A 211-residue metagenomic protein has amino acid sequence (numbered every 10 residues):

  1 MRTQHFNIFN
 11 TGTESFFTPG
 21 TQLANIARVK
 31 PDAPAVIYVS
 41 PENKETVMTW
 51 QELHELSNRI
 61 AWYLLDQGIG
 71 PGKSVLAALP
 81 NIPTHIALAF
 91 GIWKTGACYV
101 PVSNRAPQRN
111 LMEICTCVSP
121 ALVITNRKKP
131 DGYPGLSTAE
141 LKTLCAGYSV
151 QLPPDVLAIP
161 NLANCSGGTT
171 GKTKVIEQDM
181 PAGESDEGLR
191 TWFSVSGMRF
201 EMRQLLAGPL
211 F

Functional and structural regions predicted by a protein language model:
N10-F17, A139-N161, S185-E187: Flexible, low-complexity linker/hinge segments
E14-I37, E55: A short N-terminal helical cap/helix-turn-helix that marks the beginning of AMP-binding/adenylate-forming
I26, L53, S57, L64 (+5 more regions): Adenylate-forming
V36-I82, P107, L111-M112: Conserved AMP-binding/adenylate-forming core of the ANL superfamily
V47-Q51, N161-E187: Conserved AMP-binding A3 loop
H54-R59, V175-E201, A207: Conserved structural elements of the adenylate-forming
D66-Q67, F90, K94-V156: Structural core segment of the AMP-binding/adenylate-forming
L79-F90, R105-Q108, A207-F211: Conserved coil-to-alpha-helix start sites within the AMP-binding
